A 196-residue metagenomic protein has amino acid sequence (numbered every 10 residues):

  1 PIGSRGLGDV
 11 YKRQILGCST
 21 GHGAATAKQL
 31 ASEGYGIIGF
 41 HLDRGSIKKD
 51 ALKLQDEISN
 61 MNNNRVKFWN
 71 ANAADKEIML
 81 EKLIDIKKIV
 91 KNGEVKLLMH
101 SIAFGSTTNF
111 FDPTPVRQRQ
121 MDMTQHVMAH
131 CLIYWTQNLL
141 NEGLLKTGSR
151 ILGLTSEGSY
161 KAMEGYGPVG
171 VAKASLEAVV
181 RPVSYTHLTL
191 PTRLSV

Functional and structural regions predicted by a protein language model:
P1-R5, K88, L140-E142: Short, flexible, glycine/charge-rich loop motifs used to bind or transfer phosphoryl groups or to couple energy/partner
P1-Y11, H187, T192-V196: Single conserved hydrophobic/aromatic residue that forms the stacking wall/gate of nucleotide- or nucleobase-binding
R5, D9-H100, F104-R119: Short-chain dehydrogenase/reductase
L16-T20, T26, V180, T186-T192: Ser/Thr-centric signal marking residues that sit in or immediately flank functional binding/regulatory motifs
F40, L152, R193: Rossmann-like NAD(H)/NADP(H) cofactor-binding core
A103-L188: Catalytic loop of short-chain dehydrogenase/reductase
